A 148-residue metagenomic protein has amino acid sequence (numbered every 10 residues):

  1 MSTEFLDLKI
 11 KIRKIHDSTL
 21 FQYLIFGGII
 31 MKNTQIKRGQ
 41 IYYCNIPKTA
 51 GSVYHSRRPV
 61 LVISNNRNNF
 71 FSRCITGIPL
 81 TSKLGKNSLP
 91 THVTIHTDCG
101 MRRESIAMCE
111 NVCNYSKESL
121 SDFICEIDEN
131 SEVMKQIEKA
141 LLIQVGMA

Functional and structural regions predicted by a protein language model:
S2-S18, Y23-I30, C99-A148: C-terminal terminal-subdomain/extension
I46, I95-T97, C109: Hydrophobic residues in beta-strands and at strand termini
P47-G51: Short, charged beta-turn/beta-strand-edge "cap" motif at the junction between a beta-strand and an adjacent loop
V53-R57, V62-T97: Compact nucleic-acid interaction/catalytic patches
